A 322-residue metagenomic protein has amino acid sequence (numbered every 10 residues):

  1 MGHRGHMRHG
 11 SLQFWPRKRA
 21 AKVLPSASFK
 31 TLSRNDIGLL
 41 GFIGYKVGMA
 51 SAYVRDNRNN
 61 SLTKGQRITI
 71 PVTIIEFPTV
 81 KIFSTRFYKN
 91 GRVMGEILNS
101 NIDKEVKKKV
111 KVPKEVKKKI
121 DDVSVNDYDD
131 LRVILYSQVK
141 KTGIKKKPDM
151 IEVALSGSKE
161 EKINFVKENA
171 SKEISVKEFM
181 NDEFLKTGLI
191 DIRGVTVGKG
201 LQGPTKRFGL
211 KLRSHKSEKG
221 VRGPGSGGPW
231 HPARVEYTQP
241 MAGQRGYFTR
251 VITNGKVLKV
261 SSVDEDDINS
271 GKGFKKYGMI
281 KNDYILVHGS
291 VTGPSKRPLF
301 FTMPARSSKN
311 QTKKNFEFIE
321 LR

Functional and structural regions predicted by a protein language model:
M1-V197, L201-R322: Extended basic (Lys/Arg/His-rich) segments that typically form rRNA-contacting surfaces in ribosomal proteins
